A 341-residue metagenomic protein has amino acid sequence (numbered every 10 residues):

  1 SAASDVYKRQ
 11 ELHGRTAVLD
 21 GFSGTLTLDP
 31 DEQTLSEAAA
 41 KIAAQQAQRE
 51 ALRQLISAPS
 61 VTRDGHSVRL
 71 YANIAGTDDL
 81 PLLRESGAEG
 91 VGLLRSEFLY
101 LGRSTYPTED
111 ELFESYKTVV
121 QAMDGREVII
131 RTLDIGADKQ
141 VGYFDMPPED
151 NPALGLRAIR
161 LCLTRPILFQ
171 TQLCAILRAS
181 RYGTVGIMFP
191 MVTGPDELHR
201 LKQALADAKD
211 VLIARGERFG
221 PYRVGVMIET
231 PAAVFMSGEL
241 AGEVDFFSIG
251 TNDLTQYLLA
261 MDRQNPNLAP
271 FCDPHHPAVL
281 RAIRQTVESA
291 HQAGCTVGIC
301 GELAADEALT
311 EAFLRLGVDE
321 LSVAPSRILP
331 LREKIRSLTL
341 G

Functional and structural regions predicted by a protein language model:
S1-E85: Acidic, glycine-rich flexible loop/linker segments
Q46-G341: Conserved alpha/beta-domain cores
